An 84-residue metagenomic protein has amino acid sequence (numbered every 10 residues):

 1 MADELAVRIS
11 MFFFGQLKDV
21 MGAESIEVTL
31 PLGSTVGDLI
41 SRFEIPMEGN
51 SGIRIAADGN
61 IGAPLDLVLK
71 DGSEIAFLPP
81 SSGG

Functional and structural regions predicted by a protein language model:
M1-G83: Ubiquitin-like/PB1-type beta-grasp interaction modules and other compact soluble beta-rich domains
